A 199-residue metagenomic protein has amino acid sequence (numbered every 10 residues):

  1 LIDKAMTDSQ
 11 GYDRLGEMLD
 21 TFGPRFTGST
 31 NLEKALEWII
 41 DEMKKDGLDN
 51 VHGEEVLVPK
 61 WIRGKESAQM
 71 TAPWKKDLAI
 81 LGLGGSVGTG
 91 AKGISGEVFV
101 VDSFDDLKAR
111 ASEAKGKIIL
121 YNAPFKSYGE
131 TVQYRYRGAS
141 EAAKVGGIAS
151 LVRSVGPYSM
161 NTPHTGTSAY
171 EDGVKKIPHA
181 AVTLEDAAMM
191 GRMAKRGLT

Functional and structural regions predicted by a protein language model:
L1-S29, M160-T167: N-terminal capping segment at the start of a domain
D3-Q10, T27-N31, A35, E130 (+2 more regions): Catalytic cores of large soluble enzymes that bind and process phosphate-bearing ligands
M6-T7, L19-T27, I40-D49, A143-I148 (+2 more regions): Sec-exported extracytoplasmic/periplasmic mature domains
Q10-E17, N31-E42, Y134-E141, G146 (+1 more regions): Extracytoplasmic/secreted proteins, especially bacterial periplasmic and envelope-associated proteins
G16, D20-I118, A123-K126, E130: Noncatalytic luminal/extracellular "stalk/propeptide" segments of secretory-pathway proteins
H52, L198-T199: Short Pro/Gly-enriched beta-strand edge/turn motifs at strand-loop
D106, K126-A142, V152: Substrate-binding/access-modulating region of protease and related hydrolase catalytic domains
A139, K144-L198: Loop-rich non-cytosolic ectodomains and luminal regions
